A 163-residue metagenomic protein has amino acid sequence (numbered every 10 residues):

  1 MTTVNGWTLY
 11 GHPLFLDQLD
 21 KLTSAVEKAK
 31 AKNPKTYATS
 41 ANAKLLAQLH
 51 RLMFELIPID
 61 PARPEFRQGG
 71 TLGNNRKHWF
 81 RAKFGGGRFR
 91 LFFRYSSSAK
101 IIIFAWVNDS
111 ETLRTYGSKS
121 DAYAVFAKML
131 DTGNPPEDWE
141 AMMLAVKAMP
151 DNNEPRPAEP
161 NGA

Functional and structural regions predicted by a protein language model:
M1-Y10, L16, S24, K28 (+1 more regions): Enriched for short, Lys/Arg-rich terminal
L14, L19-A31, A47-F54: Core segments of small alpha/beta cavity-forming domains
D20, A62, S98: Residue-level marker of positions within ordered structural domains that often coincide with functionally constrained
K35-Q48: A short, highly charged nucleic-acid-interacting micro-segment common to nuclease and nuclease-linked defense proteins
T36, E65-F66, N134-W139: Charged, low-complexity, helix/coiled-coil-prone segments
R51-F84: A short, surface-exposed loop/turn module that caps and links secondary-structure elements
